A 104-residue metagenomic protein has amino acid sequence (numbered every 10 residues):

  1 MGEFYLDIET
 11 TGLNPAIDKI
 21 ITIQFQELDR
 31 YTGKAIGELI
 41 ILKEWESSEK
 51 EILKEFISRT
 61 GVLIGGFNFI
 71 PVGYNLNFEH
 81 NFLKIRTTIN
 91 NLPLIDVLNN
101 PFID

Functional and structural regions predicted by a protein language model:
M1-L63: Conserved RNase H-like, two-metal-ion catalytic cores of nucleic-acid enzymes
A35-D104: Conserved DEDDh/DEDDy metal-dependent 3′-5′ exonuclease domain
